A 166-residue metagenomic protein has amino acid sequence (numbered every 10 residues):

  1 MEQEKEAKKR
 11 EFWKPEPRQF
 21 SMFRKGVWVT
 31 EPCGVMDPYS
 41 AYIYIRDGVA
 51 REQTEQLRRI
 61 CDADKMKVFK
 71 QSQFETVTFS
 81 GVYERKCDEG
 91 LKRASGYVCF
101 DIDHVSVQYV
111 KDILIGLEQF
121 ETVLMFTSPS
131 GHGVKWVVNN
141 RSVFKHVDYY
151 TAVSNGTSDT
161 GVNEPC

Functional and structural regions predicted by a protein language model:
M1, P32, F100, V143 (+1 more regions): Metal-dependent nucleotidyl/phosphoryl-transfer cores and adjacent nucleic-acid-binding surfaces
M1-G96: DNA replication initiation on ssDNA origins
E2-E4, K9, G116-L124, N155-E164: Structural alpha-beta junctions
R85-G90, L114-I115, Q119-P129: Catalytic micro-motifs at enzyme active sites that drive phosphoryl/nucleotidyl and oxygen chemistry
F100, T122-K145: Histidine-centered divalent-metal-coordination microenvironment in nucleic-acid enzymes
F100-Y109: Short, surface-exposed ligand-recognition loops at beta-strand->loop->(often short) alpha-helix junctions that present
V110-G116, N139-N163: Helical (often loop-to-helix) elements that flank the catalytic cores of nucleotide-handling enzymes
